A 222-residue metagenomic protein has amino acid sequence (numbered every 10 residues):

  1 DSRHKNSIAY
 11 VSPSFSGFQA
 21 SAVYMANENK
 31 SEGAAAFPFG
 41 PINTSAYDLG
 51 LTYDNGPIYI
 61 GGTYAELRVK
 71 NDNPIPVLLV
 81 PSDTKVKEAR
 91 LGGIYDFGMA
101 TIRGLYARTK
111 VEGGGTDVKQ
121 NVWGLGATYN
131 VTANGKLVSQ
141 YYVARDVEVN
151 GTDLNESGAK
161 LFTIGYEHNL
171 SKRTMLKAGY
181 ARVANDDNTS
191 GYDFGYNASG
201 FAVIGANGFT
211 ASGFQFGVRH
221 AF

Functional and structural regions predicted by a protein language model:
D1-N29, N43-S45, L51-Y59, N185: Outer membrane beta-barrel
S16-G17, N134, K172-L176, G208: Short loop/turn motifs that connect adjacent beta-strands in outer-membrane beta-barrel proteins
N27-N43, D72-I75, D186: Surface-exposed loop and membrane-interface regions of Gram-negative outer-membrane beta-barrel proteins
A34, P74, T116, G151 (+1 more regions): Outer-membrane beta-barrel and related beta-rich outer-membrane complex signature in Gram-negative bacteria
I42, Y47-N169, K177-V183: Detector for outer-membrane/organellar transmembrane beta-barrel domains, recognizing the amphipathic beta-strand
E156-G158, D193-F201: Flexible, surface-exposed loop regions and adjacent strand-edge segments of Gram-negative outer-membrane beta-barrel
I164, H168-L170, A206-F222: Outer-membrane beta-barrel "beta-signal"
K172-L176, Y180-Y196: C-terminal beta-signal and adjacent terminal beta-strands/loops of Gram-negative outer-membrane beta-barrel proteins
